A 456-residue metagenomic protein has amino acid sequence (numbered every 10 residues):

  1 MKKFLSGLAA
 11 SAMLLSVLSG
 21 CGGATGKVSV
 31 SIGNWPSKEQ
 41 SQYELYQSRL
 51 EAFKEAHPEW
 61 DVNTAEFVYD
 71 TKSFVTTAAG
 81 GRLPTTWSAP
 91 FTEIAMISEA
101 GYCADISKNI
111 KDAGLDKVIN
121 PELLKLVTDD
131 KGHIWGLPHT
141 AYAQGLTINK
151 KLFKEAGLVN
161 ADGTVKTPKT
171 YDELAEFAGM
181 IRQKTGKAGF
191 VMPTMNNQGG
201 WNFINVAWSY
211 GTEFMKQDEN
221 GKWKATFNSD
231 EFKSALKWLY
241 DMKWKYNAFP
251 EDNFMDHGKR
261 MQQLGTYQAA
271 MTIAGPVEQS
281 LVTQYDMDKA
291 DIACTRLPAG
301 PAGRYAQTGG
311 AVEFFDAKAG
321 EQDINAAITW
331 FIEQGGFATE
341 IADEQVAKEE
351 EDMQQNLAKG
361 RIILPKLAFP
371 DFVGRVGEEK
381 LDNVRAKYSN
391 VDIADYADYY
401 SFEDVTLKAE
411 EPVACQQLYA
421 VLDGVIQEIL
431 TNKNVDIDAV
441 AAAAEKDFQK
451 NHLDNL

Functional and structural regions predicted by a protein language model:
L5-A9, L15-A100, K111-K117, N160 (+4 more regions): Conserved N-terminal structural module of periplasmic/extracytoplasmic solute-binding proteins
W35, L50, I94-M96, N202-Y210 (+1 more regions): Extracytoplasmic/periplasmic substrate-binding proteins
A65-F74, K169-E173, E251-G265: Short helix-initiation/N-cap motifs at beta->coil->alpha
F91-G145, K154, D172-F177, N202 (+2 more regions): Hinge/lid segment of periplasmic solute-binding proteins
S107-N120, G163-T167, F190, T212-S234 (+2 more regions): Short, solvent-exposed loop/beta-turn-alpha elements that line the ligand-binding surface or hinge of extracytoplasmic
D130-H139, Q144, K154, D172-K224 (+2 more regions): Extracytoplasmic/periplasmic solute-binding protein
E173-M180, N220-N253, L297: Glycine-centered hinge/linker elements that transmit conformational signals in sensory and ligand-binding systems
E278, V282-D288, A302-Q307, F314-A420: C-terminal lobe and pocket-closing loops of periplasmic/extracytoplasmic Venus-flytrap solute-binding proteins
